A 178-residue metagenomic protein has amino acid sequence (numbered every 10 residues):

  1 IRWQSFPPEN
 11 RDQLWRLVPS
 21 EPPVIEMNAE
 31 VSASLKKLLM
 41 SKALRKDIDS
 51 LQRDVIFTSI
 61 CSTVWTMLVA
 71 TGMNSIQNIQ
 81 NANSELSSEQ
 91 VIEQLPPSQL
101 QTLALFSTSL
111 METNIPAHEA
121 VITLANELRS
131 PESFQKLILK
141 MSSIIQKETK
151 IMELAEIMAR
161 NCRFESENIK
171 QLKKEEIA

Functional and structural regions predicted by a protein language model:
I1-A178: Charge-rich (often acidic), low-complexity intrinsically disordered regions concentrated in mid-to-C-terminal segments
